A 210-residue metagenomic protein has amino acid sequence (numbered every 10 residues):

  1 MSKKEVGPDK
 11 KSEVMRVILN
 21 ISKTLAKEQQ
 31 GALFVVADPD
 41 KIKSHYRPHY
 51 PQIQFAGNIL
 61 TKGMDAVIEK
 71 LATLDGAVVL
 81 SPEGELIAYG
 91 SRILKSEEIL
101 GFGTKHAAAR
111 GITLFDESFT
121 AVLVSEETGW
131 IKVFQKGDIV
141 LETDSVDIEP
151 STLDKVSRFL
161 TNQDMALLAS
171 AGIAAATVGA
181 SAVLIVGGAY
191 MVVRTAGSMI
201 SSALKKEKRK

Functional and structural regions predicted by a protein language model:
M1-Q163, Y190-K210: Divalent-cation
E149-L184: Membrane-penetrating hydrophobic segments
